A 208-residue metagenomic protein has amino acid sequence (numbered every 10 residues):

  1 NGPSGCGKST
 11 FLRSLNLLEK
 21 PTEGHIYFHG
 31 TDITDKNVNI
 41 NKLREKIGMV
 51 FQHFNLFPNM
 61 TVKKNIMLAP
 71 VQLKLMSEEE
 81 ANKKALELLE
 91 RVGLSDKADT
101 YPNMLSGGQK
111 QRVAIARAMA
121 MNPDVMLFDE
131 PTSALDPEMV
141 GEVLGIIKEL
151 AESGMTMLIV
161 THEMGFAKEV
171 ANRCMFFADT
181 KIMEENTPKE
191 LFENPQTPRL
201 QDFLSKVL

Functional and structural regions predicted by a protein language model:
N1-P188: ABC family nucleotide-binding domain
F177-D179, E185, K189-L208: C-terminal boundary and immediately downstream tail of ABC-type ATPase nucleotide-binding domains
